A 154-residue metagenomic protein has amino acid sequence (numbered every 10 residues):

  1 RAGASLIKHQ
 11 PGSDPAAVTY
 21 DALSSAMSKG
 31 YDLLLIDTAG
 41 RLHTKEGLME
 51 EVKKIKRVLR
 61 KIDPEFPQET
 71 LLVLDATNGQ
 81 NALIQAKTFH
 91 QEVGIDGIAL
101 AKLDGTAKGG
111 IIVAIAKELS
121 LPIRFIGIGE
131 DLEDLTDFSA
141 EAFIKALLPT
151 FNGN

Functional and structural regions predicted by a protein language model:
R1-E69, V93, T106, G110 (+1 more regions): Nucleotide-state-sensitive switch-loop elements of NTP-binding domains
M27-K29, N78-T88, I144-A146: Short, charged low-complexity intrinsically disordered segments located at boundaries of structured domains
A39, A76-T77, L103: Conserved Walker B
E46-E50, L72-N81, K87-T88: P-loop NTPase motor core
I55-R57, A82-A99: Active-site/ligand-binding-proximal alpha/beta "capping" segment
I84-Q85, G110-I112: Short beta-alpha junctions and helix-cap segments that line functional grooves
